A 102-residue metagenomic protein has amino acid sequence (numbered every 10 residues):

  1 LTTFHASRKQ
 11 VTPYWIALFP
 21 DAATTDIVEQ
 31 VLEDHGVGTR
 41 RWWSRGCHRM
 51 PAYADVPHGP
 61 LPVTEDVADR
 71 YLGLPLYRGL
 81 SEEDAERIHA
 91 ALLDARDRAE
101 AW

Functional and structural regions predicted by a protein language model:
L1-W102: PLP-dependent aminotransferase class I/II
